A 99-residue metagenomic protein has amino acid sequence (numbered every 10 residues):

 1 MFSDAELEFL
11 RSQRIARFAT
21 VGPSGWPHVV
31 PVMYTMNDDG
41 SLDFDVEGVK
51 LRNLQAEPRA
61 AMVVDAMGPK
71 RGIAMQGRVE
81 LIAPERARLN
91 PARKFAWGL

Functional and structural regions predicted by a protein language model:
M1, R11, G22, M36-V46 (+1 more regions): Solvent-exposed, well-ordered amphipathic alpha-helical segments that flank/support binding or catalytic loops
M1-R17: Short, basic/aromatic recognition patches
A5, L42-F44, A56: Intrinsic disorder/low-complexity signal
L7-E8, Y34, R52: Short secondary-structure boundary/capping segments
R14-E47, M62-V64, A74: Short beta-strand segments
E47-F95: Short, structured beta-strand-loop surface elements
W97-L99: Short, charged, solvent-exposed linker or helix-capping segments at domain edges/interfaces that act as flexible hinges
